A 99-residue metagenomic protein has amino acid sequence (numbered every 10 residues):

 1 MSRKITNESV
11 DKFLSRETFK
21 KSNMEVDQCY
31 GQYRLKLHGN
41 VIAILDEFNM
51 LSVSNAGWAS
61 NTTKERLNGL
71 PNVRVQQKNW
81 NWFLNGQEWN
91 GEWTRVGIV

Functional and structural regions predicted by a protein language model:
M1-V99: Terminal leader/tail segments of proteins
